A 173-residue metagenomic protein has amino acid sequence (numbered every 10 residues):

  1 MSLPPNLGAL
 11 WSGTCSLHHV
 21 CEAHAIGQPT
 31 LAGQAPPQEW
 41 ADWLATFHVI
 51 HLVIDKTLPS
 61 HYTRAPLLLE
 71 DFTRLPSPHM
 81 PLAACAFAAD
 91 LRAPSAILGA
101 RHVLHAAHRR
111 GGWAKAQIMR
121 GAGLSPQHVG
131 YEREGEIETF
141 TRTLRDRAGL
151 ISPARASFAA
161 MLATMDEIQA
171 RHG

Functional and structural regions predicted by a protein language model:
M1-G173: Metal- and O2-centered redox machinery and metal/ROS homeostasis
